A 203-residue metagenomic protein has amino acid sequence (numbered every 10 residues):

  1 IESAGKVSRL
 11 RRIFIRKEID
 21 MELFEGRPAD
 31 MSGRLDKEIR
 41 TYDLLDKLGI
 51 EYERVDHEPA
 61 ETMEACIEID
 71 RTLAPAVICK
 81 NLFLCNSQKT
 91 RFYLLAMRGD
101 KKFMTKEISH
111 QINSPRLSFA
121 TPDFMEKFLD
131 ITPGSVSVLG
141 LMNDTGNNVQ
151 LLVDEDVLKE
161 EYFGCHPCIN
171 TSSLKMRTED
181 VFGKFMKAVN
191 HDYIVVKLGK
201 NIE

Functional and structural regions predicted by a protein language model:
I1-M21: N-terminal amphipathic/basic-hydrophobic helices that include classical n-h-c signal peptides and signal-anchor
F14-E203: Extended, low-hydrophobicity, polar/charged segments
